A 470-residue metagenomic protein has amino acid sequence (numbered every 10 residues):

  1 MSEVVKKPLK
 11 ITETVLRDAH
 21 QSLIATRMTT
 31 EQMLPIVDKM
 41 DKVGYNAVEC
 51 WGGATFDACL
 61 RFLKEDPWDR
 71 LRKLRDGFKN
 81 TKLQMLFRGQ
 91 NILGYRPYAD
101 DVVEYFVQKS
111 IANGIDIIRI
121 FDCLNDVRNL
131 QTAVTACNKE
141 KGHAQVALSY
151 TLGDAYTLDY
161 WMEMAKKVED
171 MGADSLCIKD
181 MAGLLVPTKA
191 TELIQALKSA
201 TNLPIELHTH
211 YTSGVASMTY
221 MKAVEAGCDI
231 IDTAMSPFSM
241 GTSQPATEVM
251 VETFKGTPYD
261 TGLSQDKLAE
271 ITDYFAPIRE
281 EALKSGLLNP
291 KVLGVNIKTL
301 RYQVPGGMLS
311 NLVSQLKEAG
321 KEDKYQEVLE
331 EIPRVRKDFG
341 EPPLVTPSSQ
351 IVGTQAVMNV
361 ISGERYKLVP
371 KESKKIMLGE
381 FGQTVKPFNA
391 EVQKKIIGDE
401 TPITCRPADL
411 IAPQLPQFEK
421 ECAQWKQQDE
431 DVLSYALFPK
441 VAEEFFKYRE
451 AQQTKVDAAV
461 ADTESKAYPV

Functional and structural regions predicted by a protein language model:
M1-I24, L71-D76: N-terminal amphipathic alpha-helix/helix-capping segment at the start of soluble metabolic enzymes
K6-L9, G44-N46, K79-L83, G114-I117 (+4 more regions): Short, well-ordered coil/turn segments that N-cap beta-strands
I11, A19, M40, I120 (+4 more regions): Conserved, mostly hydrophobic/aromatic
K39-C59, N289-T299, Q303-V470: Terminal or standalone catalytic/regulatory effector modules within metabolic enzymes and repeat proteins
G52-E169, L176, G183-P187: Active-site beta->alpha loop and helix N-cap motifs at the rims of alpha/beta catalytic domains
I120-C123, D180, A226-S243: Glycine-rich phosphate-binding active-site loops on the catalytic face of alpha/beta enzymes
Y156-V168, S213-D229: Catalytic cores of alpha/beta
S239-T261: C-terminal helical cap(s) of enzyme catalytic domains, especially alpha/beta-barrels
